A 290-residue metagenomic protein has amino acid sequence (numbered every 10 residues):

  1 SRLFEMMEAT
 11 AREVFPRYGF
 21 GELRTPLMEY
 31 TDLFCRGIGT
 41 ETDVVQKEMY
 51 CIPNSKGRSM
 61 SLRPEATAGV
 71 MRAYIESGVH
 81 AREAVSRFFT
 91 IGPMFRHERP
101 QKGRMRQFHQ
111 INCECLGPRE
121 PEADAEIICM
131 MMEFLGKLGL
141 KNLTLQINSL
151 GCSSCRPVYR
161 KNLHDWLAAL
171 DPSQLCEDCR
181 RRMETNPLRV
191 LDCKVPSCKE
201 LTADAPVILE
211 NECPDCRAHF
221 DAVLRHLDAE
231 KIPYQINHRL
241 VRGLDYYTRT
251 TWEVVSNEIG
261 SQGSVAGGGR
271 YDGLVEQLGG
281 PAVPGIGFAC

Functional and structural regions predicted by a protein language model:
S1-C290: TRNA-recognition modules of translation machinery and tRNA-sensing kinases, especially anticodon-binding
